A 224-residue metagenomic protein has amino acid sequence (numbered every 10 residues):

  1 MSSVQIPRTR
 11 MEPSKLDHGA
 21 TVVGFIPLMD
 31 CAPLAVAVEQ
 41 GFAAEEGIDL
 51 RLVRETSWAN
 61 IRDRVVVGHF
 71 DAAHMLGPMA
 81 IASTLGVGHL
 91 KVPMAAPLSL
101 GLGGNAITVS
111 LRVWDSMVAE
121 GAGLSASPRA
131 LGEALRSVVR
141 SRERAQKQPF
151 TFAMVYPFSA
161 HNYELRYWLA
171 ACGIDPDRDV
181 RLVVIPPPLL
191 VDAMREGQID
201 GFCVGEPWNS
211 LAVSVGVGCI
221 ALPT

Functional and structural regions predicted by a protein language model:
S2-D177, D200-L211, G216-T224: Short, glycine-/small- and polar/acidic-enriched structural segments that line small-molecule recognition paths
R178-P187, D192-A193, I199-G205: Long, hydrophobic, well-ordered secondary-structure blocks that form the structural core and pocket-lining surfaces
